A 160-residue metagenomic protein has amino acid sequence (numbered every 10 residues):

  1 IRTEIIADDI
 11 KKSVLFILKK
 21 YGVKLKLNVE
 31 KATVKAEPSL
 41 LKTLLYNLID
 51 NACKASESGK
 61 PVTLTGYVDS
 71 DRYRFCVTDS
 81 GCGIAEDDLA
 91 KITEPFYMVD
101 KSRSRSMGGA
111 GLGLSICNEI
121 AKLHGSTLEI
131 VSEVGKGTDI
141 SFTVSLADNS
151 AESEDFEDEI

Functional and structural regions predicted by a protein language model:
I17-K26: Short conserved segments within the C-terminal catalytic ATPase subdomain
V29, T33-A36: Conserved micro-motifs of the catalytic ATP-binding
A52-C53: Short helix-loop "hinge" at the ATP-lid/N-box region of the Bergerat-fold HATPase_c
G59-D71: Short beta-strand/loop element within the Bergerat-fold HATPase_c
D79: Acidic ATP/Mg2+-coordinating residue in the GHKL
I84-M98, F156-D158: Short conserved segment of the HATPase_c
